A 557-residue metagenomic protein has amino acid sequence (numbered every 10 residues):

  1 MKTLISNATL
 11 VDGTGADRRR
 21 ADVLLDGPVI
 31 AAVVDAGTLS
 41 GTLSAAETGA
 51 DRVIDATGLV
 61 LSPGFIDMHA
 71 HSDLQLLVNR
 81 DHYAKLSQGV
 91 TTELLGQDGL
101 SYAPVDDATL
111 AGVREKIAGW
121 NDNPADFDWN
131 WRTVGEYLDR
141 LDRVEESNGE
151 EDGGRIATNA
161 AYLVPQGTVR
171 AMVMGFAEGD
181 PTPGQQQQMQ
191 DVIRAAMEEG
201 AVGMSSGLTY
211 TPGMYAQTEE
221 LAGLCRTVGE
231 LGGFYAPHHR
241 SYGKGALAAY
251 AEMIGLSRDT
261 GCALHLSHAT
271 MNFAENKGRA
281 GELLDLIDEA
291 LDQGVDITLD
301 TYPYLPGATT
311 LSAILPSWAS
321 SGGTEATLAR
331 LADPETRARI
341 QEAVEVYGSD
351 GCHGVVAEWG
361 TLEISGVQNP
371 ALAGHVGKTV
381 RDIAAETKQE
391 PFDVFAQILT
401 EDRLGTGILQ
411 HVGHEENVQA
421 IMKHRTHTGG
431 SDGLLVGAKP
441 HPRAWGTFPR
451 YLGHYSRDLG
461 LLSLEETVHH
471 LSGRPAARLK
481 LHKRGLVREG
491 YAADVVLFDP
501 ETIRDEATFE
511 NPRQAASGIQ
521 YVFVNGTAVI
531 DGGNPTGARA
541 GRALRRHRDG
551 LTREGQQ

Functional and structural regions predicted by a protein language model:
M1-T3, L10-G64, N79, D505: Histidine-rich, glycine-flanked metal-binding segment
T3-I5, L43-G96, V524, R548-G555: Replace "His-x-His-based motif
A8, P28, G58, H69 (+11 more regions): Divalent metal-coordination and catalytic microenvironments
V11-D22, T406-V412, V418, L459 (+2 more regions): Acidic, glycine-enriched loop/beta-strand segments at the rims of small-molecule binding/catalytic pockets
L74-L163, T182-E199, A222-E230: Alpha-helical scaffold segments that flank or form the walls of functional sites
Y137-L141, S147-V173, G179-P183, M189-Y210 (+3 more regions): Active-site neighborhoods of metal-dependent hydrolases
A195-M253: Divalent metal-binding pocket/active-site signature
D333, A420-T426, S431-D432, V496-R542: C-terminal cap of metal-dependent C-N hydrolases
